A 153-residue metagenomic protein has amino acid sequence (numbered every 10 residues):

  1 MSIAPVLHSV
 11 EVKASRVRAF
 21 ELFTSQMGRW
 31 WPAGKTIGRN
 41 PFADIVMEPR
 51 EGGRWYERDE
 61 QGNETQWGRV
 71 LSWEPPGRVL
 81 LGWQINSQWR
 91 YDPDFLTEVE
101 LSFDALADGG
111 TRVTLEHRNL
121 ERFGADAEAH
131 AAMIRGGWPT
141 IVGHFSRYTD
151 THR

Functional and structural regions predicted by a protein language model:
M1-F42: Hydrophobic ligand-binding cavity/cleft-lining segments
V10, L115-H117: Short, hydrophobic/aromatic-enriched beta-strand segments in well-ordered soluble domains
A19-F23, W55, V70, L81 (+3 more regions): Hydrophobic pocket/interface hotspot
T24-G28, P75, G143: Solvent-exposed alpha-helix faces
Q26-T65: Short beta-edge strand/loop motif at the mouth of beta-sheet-based domains
W30-W31, W73, W83, W138: Tryptophan-centric aromatic hotspots in well-structured domains and transmembrane helices
I45-V46, E60-G110, R118: Hydrophobic-ligand binding "helix-grip"
N119-R153: A conserved amphipathic terminal alpha-helix motif
